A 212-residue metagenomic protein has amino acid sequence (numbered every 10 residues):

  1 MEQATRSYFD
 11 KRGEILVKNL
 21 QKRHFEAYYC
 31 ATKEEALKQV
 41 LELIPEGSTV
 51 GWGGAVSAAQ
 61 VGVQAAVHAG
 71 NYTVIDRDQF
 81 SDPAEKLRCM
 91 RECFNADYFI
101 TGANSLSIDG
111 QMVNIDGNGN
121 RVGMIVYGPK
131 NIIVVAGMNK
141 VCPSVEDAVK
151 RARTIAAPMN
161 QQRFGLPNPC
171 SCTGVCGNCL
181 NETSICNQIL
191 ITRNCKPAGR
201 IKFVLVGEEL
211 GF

Functional and structural regions predicted by a protein language model:
M1-E2, Q21-H24, N71-V74, E85-L87 (+2 more regions): N-terminal start-of-chain detector that recognizes signal peptides and the immediate post-cleavage beginning
M1-F9: Glycine- and acidic-residue-enriched helix-capping/strand-helix junction motifs
Q3, F25-A27, M138: Short, flexible active-site loop motifs that bind/organize anionic cofactors or intermediates
F9, G13-M90, N95-F99: N-terminal active-site beta-alpha-beta segment that forms phosphate/nucleotide-binding and substrate-recognition loops
F94-F212: Conserved phosphate- and dinucleotide-binding cores of soluble alpha/beta proteins, encompassing both enzyme active
